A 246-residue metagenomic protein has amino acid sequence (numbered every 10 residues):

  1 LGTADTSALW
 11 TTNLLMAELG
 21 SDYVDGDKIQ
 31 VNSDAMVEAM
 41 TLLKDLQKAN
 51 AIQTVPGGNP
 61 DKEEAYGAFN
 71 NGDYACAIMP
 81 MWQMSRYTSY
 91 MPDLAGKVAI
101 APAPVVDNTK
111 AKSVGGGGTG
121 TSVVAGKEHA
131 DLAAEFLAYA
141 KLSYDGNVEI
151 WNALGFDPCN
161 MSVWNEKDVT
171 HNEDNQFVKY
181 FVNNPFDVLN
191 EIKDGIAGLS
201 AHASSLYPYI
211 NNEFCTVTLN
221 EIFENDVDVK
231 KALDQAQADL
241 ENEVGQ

Functional and structural regions predicted by a protein language model:
L1-D5, S143-L154, N242-Q246: Bilobed periplasmic-binding protein-like "clamshell/Venus-flytrap" ligand-binding domains
L1-V37, A65, Y74: Extracytoplasmic/periplasmic solute-binding protein
W10-N13, E63-A68, M84-M91, E241: Pocket-flanking alpha-helical
K28-G58, A103: Glycine-centered hinge/linker elements that transmit conformational signals in sensory and ligand-binding systems
V55-N71: Short helix-initiation/N-cap motifs at beta->coil->alpha
F69, V229-E241: Short, well-structured alpha-helical segments that form the helix of a local strand-helix-strand
N70-P80: Alpha-to-beta junction loops
Q83-L94, V106-E213: C-terminal lobe and pocket-closing loops of periplasmic/extracytoplasmic Venus-flytrap solute-binding proteins
